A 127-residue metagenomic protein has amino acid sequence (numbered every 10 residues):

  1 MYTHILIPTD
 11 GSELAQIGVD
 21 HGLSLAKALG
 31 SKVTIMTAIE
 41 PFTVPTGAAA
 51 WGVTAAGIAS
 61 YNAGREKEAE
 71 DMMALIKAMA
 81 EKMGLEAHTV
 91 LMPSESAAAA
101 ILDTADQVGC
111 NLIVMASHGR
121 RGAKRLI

Functional and structural regions predicted by a protein language model:
M1-A56, A78-H88: Small/aliphatic-rich secondary-structure junction motif
P8, P93, A116: Conserved residues at the C-terminal ends of beta-strands
A15, A69, I127: Short, conserved glycine- and acidic-residue-centered signature motifs in active-site or ligand-binding loops
I17-D20, D71, L75, A99: Alpha-helical macromolecular-interaction surfaces
G18, P45-A48, A99-L102, R125-L126: Short, well-ordered secondary-structure micro-motifs
A55-D71: A short acidic, glycine-rich active-site loop that binds or catalyzes chemistry on phosphate/adenosine moieties
L75-I113: Structural beta-alpha unit
L112-I127: Glycine-rich, Arg-bearing micro-motifs that act as flexible, cationic patches
